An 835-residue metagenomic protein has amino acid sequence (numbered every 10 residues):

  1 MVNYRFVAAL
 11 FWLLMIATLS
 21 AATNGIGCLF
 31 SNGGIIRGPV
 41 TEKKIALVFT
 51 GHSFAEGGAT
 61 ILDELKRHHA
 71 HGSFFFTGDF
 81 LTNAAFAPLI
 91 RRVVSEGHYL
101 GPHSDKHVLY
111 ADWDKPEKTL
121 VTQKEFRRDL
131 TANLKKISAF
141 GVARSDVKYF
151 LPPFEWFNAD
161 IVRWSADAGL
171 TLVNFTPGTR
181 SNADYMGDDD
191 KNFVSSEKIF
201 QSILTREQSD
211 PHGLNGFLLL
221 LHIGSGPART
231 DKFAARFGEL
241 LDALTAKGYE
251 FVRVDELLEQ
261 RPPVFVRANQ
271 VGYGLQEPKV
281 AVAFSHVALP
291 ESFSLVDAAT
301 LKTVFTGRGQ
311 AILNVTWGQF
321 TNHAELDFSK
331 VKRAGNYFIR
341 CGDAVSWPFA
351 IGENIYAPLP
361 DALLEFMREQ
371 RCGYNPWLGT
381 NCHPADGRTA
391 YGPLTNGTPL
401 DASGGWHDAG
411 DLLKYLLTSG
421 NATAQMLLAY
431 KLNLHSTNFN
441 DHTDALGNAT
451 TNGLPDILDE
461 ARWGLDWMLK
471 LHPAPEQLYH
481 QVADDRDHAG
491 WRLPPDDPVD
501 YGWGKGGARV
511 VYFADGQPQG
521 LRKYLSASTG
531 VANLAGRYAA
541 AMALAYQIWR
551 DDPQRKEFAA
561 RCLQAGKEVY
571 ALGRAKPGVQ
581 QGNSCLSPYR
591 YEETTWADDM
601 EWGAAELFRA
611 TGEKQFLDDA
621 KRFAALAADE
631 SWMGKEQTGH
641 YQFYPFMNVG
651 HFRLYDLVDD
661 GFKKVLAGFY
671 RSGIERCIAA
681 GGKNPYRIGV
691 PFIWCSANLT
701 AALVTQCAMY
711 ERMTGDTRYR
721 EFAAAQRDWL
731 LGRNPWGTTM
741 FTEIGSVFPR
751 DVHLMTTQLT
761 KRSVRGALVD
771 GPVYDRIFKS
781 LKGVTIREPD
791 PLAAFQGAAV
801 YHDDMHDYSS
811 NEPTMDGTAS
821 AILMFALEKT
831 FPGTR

Functional and structural regions predicted by a protein language model:
A8-T18: Bacterial N-terminal signal peptides
T23-K118, T131-Y149, L240-A243: Active-site beta->alpha N-cap acidic-glycine motif
I45-V48, G72-F76, Y99-S104, K148-P152 (+11 more regions): Structural recognition of the beta-strand scaffold that forms the well-ordered cores of secreted hydrolase catalytic
T82-A85, H107-L220, G224-E259: Catalytic domains of cell-wall/extracellular-matrix polysaccharide-remodeling enzymes, centered on de-N-acetylation
V271-W347, E353, E365-A424, L428-A429 (+7 more regions): Aromatic (Trp/Tyr) and acidic
A445-G453: Acidic, glycine-anchored loop motifs typical of Ca2+
P455, G516-V569, K576: A conserved hydrophobic secondary-structure block that centers on an alpha-helix together with its immediately flanking
D456-V482: Carboxylate/His-rich catalytic cores and anion/metal-binding grooves
